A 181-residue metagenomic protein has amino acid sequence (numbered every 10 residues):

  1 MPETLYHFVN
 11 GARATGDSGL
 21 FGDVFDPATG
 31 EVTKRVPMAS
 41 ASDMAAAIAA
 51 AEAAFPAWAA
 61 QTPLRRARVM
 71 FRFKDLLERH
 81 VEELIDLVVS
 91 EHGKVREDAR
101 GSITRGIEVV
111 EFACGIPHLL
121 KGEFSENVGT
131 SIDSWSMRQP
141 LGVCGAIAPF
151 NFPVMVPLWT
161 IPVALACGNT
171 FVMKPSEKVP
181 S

Functional and structural regions predicted by a protein language model:
M1-R35, R68, R72, G122-I147: Terminal low-complexity tails and localization/encapsulation signals of metabolic enzymes
H7, V89, E111, H118 (+2 more regions): Short glycine- and Lys/Arg-enriched binding-loop motifs that mark or flank ligand-binding interfaces
A14, R96, V109, H118 (+3 more regions): Short, flexible micro-motifs
D23-V24, A41-M44, V154: A short local loop/turn or secondary-structure capping micro-motif enriched for an aromatic residue
T33-L120, S131: Glycine-rich loop-to-alpha-helix module at the N-terminal edge of alpha/beta enzyme cores
E123-S181: Conserved small-residue-rich beta-alpha loop and adjacent elements that most often cradle the phosphate/pyrophosphate
